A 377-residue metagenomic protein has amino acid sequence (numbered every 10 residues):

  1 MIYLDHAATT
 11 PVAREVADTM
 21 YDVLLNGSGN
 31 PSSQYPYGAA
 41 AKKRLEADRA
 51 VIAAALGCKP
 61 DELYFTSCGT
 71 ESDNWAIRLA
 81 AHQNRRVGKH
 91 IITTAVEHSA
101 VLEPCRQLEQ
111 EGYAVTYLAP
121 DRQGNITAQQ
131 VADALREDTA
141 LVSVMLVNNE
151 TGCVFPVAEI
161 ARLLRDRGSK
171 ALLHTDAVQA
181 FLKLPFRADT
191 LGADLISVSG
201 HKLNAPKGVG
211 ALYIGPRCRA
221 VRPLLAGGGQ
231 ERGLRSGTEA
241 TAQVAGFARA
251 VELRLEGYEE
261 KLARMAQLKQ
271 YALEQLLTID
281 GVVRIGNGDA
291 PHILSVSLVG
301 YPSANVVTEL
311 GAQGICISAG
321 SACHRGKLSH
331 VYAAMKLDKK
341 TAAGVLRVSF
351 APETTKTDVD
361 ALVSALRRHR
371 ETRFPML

Functional and structural regions predicted by a protein language model:
M1-L377: Pyridoxal 5′-phosphate
